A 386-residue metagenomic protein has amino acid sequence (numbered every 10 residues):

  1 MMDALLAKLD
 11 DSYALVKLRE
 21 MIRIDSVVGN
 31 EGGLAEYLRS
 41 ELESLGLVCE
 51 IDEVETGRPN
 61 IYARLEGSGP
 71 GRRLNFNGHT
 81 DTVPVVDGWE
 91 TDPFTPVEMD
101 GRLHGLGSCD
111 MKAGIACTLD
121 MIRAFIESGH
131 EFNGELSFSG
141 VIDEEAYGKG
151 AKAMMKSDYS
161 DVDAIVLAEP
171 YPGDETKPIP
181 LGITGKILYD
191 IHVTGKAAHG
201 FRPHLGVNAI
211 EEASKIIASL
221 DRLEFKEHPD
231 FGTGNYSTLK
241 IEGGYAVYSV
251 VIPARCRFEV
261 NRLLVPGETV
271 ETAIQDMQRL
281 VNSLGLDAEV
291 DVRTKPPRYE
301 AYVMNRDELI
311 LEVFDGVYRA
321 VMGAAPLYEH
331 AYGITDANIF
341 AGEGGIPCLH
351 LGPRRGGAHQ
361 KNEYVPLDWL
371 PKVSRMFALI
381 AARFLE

Functional and structural regions predicted by a protein language model:
M1-D3, L9, E50, P170-E175 (+2 more regions): Metal-dependent amide/peptide-bond hydrolase catalytic core, centered on the "pita-bread" metallohydrolase fold
M1-V83, R255-E259, A273-D276, L367-W369: N-terminal helical capping/dimerization or prosegment-like subdomains of hydrolases acting on amide or phosphate bonds
L45, S128-F132, D158, S283-D287 (+1 more regions): Short helix-capping segments at alpha-helix termini
G71-S137, K372: Active-site metal-coordination/substrate-binding segment of hydrolases, especially metallo-dependent peptidases
N77-G78, S139-V141, I165-E169, H192-T194 (+1 more regions): Short beta-strand segments
M111-G182, L385-E386: Acidic/histidine-rich catalytic neighborhood of metal-dependent amide-processing enzymes
